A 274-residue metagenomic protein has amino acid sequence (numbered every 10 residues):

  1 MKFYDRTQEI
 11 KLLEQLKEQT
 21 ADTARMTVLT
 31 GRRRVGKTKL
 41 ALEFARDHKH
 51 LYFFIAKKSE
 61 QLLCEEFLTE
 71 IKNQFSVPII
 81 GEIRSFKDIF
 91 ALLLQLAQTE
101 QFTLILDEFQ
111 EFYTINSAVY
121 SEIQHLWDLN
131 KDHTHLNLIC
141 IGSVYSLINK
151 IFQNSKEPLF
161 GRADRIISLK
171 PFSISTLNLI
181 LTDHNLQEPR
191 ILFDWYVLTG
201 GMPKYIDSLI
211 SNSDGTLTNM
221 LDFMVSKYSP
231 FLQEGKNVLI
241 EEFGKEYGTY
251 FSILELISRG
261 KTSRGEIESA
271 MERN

Functional and structural regions predicted by a protein language model:
M1-N274: Phosphate-binding site recognition
